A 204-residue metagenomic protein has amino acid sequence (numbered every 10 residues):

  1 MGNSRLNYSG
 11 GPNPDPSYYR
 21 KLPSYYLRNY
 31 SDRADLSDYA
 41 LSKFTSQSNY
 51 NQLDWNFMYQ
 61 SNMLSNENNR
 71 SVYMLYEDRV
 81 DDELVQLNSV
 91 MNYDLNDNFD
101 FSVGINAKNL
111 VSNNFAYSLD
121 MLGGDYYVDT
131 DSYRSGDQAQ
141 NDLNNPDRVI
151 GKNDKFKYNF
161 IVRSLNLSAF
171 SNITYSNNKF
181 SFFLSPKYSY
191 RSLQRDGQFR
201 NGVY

Functional and structural regions predicted by a protein language model:
M1, L6-Y8, N51-L64, N68-V90 (+2 more regions): Surface-exposed extracellular loop regions of Gram-negative outer-membrane beta-barrel proteins
G2-Q60, K108, S112-N141: A surface-exposed, glycine/aromatic-enriched loop/edge motif typical of exported proteins
D15, K21-S24, N29, A40 (+6 more regions): Sparse, context-dependent recognition of short Cys/His-centered cofactor- or disulfide-binding micro-motifs
M74, D100-Y204: Signature of Gram-negative outer-membrane beta-barrel scaffolds
